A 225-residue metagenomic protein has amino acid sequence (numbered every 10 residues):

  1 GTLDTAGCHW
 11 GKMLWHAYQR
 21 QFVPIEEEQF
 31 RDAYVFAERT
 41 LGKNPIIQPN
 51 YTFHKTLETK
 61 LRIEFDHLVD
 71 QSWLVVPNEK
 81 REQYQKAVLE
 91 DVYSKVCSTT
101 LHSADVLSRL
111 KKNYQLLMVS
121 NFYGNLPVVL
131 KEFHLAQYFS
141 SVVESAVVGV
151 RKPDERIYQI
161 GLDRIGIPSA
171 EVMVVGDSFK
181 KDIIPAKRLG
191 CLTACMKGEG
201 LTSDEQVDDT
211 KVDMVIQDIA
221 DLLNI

Functional and structural regions predicted by a protein language model:
T2-L101, P127: N-terminal helical cap/lid subdomain that shapes the substrate entry/recognition surface in HAD-like hydrolases
E28, Q71, E79, A104 (+2 more regions): Asp-based, Mg2+/Mn2+-dependent phosphohydrolase catalytic module
